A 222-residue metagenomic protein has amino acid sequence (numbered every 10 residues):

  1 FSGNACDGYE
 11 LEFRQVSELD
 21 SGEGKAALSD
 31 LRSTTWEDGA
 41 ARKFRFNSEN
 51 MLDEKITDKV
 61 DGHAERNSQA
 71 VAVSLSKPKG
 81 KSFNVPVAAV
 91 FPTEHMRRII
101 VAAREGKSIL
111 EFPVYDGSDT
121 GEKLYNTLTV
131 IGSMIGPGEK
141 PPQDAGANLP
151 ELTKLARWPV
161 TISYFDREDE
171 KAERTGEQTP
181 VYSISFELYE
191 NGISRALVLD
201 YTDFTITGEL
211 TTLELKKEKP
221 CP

Functional and structural regions predicted by a protein language model:
F1-E10, R14-A26, P220-P222: N-terminal cleavable signal peptides for secretion/export
S2, D30-E37, G62-A64, I184-F186: Hydrophobic/aromatic beta-strand elements that line small-molecule binding cavities or substrate pockets in beta-rich
S2, V16-E18, W36-D38, M51 (+1 more regions): Solvent-exposed residues in well-ordered beta-strands and their adjoining turns, especially edge/terminal strands
G3-Y9, E37-F44: Edge/loop elements at the starts and ends of beta-strands within beta-rich repeat scaffolds
L11-F13, L31-S33, F46, V160 (+1 more regions): Hydrophobic residues positioned within well-ordered beta-strands of beta-sheet architectures
E18-T34, K55-T57: Extracellular secretome segments
R32-E37, K43-L52: Helix-rich interaction surfaces within compact, conserved domain-sized segments that mediate assembly or partner
E49-P222: Mature, soluble, non-transmembrane domains
